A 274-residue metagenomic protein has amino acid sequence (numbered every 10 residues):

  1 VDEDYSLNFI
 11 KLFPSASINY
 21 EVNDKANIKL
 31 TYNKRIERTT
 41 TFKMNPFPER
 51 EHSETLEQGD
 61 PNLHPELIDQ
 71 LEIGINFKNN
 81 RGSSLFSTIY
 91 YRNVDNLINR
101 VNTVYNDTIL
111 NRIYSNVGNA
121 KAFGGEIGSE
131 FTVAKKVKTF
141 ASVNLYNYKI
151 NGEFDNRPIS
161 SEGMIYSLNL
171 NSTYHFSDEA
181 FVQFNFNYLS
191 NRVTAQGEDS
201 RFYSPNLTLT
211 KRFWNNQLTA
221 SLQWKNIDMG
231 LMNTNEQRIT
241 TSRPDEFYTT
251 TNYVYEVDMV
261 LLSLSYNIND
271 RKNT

Functional and structural regions predicted by a protein language model:
V1, L30-K34, I75, L85-Y91 (+4 more regions): Transmembrane beta-barrel strands of outer-membrane/channel proteins
V1-N23, F154-D155: Signature of Gram-negative outer-membrane beta-barrel scaffolds
V1-Y5, H52, L56-P61, L110-N116 (+4 more regions): Extracellular loop and loop/strand-boundary signature of outer-membrane beta-barrel proteins
A16-Y20, I73-F77, G125-F131, L170-Y174 (+3 more regions): Residues on the lipid-exposed face of transmembrane beta-strands in outer-membrane beta-barrel proteins
D24-Q70, Y91-R112, R192-V193, I227-E246: Surface-exposed extracellular loop regions of Gram-negative outer-membrane beta-barrel proteins, predominantly
K25-I28, R81-L85, K135-T139, D178-Q183 (+2 more regions): Repeated loop/turn-to-beta-strand initiation elements of outer-membrane beta-barrel proteins
D60, H64, S84-S142, S167: Outer membrane beta-barrel strand-and-loop segments of large Gram-negative receptors, especially TonB-dependent
V94, K211-T274: C-terminal beta-signal and adjacent terminal beta-strands/loops of Gram-negative outer-membrane beta-barrel proteins
